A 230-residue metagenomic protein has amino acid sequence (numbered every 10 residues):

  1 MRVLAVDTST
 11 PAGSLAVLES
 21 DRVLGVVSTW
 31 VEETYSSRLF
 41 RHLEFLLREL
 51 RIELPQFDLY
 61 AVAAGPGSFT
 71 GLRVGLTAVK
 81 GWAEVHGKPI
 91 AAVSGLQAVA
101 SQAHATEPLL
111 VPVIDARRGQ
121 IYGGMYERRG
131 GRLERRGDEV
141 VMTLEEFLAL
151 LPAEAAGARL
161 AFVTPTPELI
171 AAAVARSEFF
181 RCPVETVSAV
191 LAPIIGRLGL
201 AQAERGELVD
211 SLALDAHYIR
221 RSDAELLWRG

Functional and structural regions predicted by a protein language model:
M1, G13, G119-G123, L214: Change "...and in nucleic-acid phosphodiester-cleaving endonucleases..." to "...and in nucleic-acid processing enzymes
M1-P66, A189: N-terminal beta-alpha supersecondary unit
S20-V23, L76-H86, R128-G131: A glycine- and small-aliphatic-rich helix-loop capping segment at beta-alpha/alpha-beta transitions that lines
R22, T34, P89-V190, Y218 (+1 more regions): Surface "functional belts" at beta-alpha junctions
S36, F40-L43, V79, L96 (+1 more regions): A general structural signal for well-ordered alpha-helical segments in protein cores
L46-L50, V85, A103, I195-A203: Stable alpha-helical structural segments in soluble proteins, enriched in small hydrophobic residues
A61-A92: DPxDG-like acidic metal-binding loop motif
E185-A216: Glycine-rich phosphate-binding/hydrolytic loop that grips phosphoryl groups
